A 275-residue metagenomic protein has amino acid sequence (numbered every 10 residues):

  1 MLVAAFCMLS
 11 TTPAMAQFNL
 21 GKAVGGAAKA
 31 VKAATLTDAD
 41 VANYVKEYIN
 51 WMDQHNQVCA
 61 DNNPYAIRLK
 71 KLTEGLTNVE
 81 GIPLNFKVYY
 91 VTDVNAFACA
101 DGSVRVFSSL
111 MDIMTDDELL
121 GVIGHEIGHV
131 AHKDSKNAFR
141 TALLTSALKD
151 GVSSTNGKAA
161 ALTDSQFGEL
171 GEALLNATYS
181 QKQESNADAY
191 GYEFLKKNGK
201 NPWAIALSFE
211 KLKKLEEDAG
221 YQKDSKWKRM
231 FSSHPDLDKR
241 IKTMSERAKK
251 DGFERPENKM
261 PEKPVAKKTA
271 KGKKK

Functional and structural regions predicted by a protein language model:
M1-S10: Bacterial N-terminal signal peptides
T11-A16: Sec/Tat signal peptide C-region and signal peptidase I cleavage site
Q17-L144, K197-N198, E217-D224, E257-K274: Peri-catalytic and regulatory segments of divalent metal-dependent proteins
V24-A28, S135-S165, E169: Post-HEXXH active-site segment of zinc metalloproteases
A39, K158-F209: Metalloprotease/metallohydrolase-associated module, dominated by Zn2+-dependent proteases
H125-E126, A187, D236: DG-centered beta-turn motif at the end of beta-strands
A147-L148, I205-D218: Acidic helix/loop microenvironments that form the catalytic cleft of cell-wall polysaccharide enzymes
L212-L215, Y221-K275: Cytosolic-facing loops and C-terminal tails of multi-pass membrane proteins
